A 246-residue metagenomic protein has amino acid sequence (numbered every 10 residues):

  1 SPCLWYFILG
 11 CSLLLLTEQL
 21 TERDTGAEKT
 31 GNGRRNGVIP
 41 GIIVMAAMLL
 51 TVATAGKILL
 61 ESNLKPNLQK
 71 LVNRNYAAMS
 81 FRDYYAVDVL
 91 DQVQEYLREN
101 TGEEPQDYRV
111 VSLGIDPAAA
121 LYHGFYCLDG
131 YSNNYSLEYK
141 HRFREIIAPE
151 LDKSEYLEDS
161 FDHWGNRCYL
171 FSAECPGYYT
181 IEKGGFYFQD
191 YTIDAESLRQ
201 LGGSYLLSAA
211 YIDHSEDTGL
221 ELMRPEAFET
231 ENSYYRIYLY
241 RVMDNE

Functional and structural regions predicted by a protein language model:
S1-C11: Membrane-helix boundary/interfacial segments in multi-pass membrane proteins
L4, L16-L20, L206: Generic low-polarity alpha-helical segments
L13-L15, D91: Ordered core of a single globular domain
T17-N63: Signature aromatic-anchored transmembrane alpha helix within multi-pass, membrane-resident enzymes that catalyze glycan
E61-E246: Extracytoplasmic
